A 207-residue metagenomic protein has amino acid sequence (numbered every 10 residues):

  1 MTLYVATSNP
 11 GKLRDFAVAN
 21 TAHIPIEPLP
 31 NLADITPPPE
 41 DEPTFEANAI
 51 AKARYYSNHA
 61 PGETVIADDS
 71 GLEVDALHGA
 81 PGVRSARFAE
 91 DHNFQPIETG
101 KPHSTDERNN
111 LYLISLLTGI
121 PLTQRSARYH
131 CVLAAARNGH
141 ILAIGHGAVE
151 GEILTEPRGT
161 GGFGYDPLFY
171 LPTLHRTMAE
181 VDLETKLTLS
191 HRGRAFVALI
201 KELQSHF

Functional and structural regions predicted by a protein language model:
T2-Y4, P10-F207: Anionic-ligand binding patches
